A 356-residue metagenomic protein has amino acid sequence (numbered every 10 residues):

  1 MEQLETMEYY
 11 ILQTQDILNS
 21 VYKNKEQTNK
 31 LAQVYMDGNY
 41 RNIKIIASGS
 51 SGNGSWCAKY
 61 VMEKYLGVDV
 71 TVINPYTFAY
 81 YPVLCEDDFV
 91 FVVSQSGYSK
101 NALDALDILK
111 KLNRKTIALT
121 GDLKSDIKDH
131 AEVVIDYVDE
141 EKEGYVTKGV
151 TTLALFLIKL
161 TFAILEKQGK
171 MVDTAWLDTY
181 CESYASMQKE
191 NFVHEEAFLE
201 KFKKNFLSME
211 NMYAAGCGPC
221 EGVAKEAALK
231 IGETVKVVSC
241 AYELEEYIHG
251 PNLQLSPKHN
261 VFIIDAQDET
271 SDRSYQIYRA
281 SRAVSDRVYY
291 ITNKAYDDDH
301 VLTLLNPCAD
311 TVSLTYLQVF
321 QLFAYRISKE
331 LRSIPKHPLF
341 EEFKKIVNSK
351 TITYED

Functional and structural regions predicted by a protein language model:
E2-R41, I135, E141-V146, T152 (+2 more regions): Active-site phosphate/pyrophosphate-binding segments
M36-Y180, C217, N252-L253, P257-D310 (+3 more regions): Glycine-rich phosphate-binding loops that contact phosphosugars or nucleotide phosphates
E233, R279-A283, Y325: Short basic/hydrophobic patches in alpha-helices and adjacent helix-turn junctions that form amphipathic surface motifs
V301-D356: Peripheral docking tails and interdomain loops at the edges of cofactor- or intermediate-handling domains
